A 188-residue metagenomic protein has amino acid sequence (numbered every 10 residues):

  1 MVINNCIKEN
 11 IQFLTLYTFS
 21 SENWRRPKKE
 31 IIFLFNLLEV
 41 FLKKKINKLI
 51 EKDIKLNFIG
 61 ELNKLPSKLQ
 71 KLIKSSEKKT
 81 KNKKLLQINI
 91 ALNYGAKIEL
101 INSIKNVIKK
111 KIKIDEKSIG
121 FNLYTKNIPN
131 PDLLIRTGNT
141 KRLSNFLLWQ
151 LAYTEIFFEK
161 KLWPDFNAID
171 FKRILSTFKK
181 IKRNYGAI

Functional and structural regions predicted by a protein language model:
M1-I188: Flexible, compositionally biased loop and terminal segments
